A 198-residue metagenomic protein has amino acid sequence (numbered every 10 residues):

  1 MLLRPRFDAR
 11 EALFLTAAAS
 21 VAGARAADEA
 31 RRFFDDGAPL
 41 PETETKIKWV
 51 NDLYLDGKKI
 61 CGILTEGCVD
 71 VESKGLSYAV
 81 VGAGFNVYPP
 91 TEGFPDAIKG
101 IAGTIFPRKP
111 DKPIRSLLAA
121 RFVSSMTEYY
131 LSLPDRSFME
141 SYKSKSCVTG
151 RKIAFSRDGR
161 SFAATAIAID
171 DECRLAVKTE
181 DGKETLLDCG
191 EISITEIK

Functional and structural regions predicted by a protein language model:
M1-R6: Interfacial segments of multi-pass membrane proteins
D8-A9, L13-T45, L55-K198: Long, positively charged amphipathic alpha-helical accessory segments at protein N-termini or as interdomain linkers
